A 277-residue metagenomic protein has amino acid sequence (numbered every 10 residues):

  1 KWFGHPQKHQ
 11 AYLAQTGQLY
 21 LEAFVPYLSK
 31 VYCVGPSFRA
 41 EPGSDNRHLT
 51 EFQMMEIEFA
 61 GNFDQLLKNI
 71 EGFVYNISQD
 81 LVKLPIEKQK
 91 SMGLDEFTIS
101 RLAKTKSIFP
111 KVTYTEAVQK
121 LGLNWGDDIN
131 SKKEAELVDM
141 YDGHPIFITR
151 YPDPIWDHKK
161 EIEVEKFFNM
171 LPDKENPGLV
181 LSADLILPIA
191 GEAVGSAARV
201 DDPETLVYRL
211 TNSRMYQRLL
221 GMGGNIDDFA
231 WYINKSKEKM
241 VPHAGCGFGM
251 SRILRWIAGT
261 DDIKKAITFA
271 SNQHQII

Functional and structural regions predicted by a protein language model:
K1-Q79, G93-F97, K104-I277: A translation/RNA-centric and nucleic-acid-associated enzymatic feature enriched in Class II aminoacyl-tRNA synthetases
V82, I86-Q89, I99-A103: Hydrophobic alpha-helical transmembrane segments of membrane proteins
